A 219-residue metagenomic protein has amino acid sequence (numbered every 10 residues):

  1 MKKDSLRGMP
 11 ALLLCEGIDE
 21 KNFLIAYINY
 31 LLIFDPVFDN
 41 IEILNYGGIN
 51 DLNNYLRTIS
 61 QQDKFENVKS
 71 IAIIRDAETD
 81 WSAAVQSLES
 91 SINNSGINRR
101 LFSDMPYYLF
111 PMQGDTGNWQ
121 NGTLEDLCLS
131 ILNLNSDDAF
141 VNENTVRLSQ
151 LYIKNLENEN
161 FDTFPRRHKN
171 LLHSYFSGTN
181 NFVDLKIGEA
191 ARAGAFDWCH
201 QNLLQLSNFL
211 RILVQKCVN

Functional and structural regions predicted by a protein language model:
M1-N67, A72: RecA-like P-loop NTPase motor core
E20, E78-S82: Short acidic, S/G/P-rich loop/turn micro-motifs used as interaction or catalytic elements
I28-L32, I59-D63, L88, I92-R99 (+2 more regions): Hydrophobic, Leu/Ile/Phe/Ala-enriched alpha-helical segments that form helix-helix packing faces
D51-Y55, W81-S87: Active-site-adjacent loop/helix micro-motif of nuclease/hydrolase catalytic cores
A72-E78, P111-Q113: Short loop/turn segments at strand-loop or loop-helix junctions that form parts of catalytic or ligand-binding pockets
A83-L172, S177, N181: Activity-critical C-terminal alpha-helical subdomain
L171-N219: Charged phosphate-binding loop/patch that engages nucleotide di/tri-phosphates or the phosphate backbone of nucleic
